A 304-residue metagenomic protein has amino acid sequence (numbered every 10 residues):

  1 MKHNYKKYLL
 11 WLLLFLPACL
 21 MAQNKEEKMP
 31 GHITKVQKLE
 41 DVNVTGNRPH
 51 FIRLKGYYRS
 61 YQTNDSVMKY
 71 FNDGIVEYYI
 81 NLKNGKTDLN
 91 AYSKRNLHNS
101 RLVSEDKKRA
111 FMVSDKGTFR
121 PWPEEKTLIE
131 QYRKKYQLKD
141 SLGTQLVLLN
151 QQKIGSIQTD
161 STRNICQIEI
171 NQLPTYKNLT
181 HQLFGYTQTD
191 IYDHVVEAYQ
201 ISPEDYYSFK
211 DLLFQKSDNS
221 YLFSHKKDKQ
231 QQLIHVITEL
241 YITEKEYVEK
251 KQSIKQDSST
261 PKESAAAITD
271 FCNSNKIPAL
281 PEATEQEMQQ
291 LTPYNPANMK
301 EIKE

Functional and structural regions predicted by a protein language model:
M1-K28: Bacterial Sec-dependent N-terminal signal peptides
N24-E304: Surface-exposed, low-complexity/disordered segments and acidic/polar micro-motifs at processing/linker regions
